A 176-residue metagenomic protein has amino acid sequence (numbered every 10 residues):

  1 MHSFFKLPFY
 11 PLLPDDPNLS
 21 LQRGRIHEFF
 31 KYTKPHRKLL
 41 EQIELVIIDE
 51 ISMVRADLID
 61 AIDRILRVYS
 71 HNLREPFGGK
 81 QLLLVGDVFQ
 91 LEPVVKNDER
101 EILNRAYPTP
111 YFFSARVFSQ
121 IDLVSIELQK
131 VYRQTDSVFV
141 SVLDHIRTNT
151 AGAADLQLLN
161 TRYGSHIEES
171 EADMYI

Functional and structural regions predicted by a protein language model:
M1-I176: Conserved ATP-binding/catalytic motifs of P-loop helicase motor domains
